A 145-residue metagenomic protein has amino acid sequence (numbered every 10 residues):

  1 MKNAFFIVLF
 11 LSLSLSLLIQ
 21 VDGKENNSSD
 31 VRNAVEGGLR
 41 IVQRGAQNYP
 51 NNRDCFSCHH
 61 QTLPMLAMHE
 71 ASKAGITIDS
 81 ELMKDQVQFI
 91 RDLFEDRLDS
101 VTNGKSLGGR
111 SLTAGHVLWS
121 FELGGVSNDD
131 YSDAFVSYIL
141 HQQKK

Functional and structural regions predicted by a protein language model:
M1-A4: Positively charged n-region of N-terminal signal peptides that target proteins for export
I7-S16: Bacterial N-terminal signal peptides
I19-K145: Preference for long, amphipathic alpha-helical scaffolds in soluble/luminal domains and all-alpha bundles
